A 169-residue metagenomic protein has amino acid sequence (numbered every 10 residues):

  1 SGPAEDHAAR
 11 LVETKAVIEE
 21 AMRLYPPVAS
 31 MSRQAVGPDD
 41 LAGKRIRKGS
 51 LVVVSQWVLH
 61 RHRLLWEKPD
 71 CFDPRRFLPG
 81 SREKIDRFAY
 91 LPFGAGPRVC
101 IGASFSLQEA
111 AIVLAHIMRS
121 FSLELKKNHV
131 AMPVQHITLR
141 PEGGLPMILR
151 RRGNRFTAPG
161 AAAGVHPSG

Functional and structural regions predicted by a protein language model:
G2-A42: Conserved cytochrome P450 K-helix E-x-x-R motif and the immediately C-terminal K′/meander segment
T14, E20-R23, S30, G143-G169: C-terminal domain-closing interface element
V54-R82, A158, G164: Conserved cytochrome P450 K-helix/beta-meander segment immediately N-terminal to the heme-binding cysteine loop
S81-Y90: Active-site-adjacent bridging/hinge elements
A103-L139: Cytochrome P450 heme-binding "Cys pocket" and the immediately downstream C-terminal segment
